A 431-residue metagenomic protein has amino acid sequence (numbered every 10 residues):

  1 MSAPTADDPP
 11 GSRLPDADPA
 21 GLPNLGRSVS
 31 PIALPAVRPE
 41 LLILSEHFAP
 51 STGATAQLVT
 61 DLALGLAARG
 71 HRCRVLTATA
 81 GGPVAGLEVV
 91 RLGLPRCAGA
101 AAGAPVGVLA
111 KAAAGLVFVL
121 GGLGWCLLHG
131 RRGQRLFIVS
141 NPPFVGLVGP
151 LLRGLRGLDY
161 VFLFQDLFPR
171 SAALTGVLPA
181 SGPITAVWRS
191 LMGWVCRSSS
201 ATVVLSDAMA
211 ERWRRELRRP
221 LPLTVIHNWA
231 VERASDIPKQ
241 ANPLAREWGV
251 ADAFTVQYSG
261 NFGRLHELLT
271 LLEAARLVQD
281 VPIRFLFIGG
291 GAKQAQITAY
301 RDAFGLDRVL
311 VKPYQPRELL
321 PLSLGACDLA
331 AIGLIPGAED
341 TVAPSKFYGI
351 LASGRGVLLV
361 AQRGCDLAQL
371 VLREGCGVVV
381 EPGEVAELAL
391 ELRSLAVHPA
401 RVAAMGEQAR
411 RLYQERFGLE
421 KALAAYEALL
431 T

Functional and structural regions predicted by a protein language model:
S2-P83, V278: N-terminal subdomain of nucleotide-sugar transferases
T79, A208, W229: Carbohydrate-associated surface elements
L127, L147, L151-L155, G182-V204: Membrane-proximal helix-turn-helix segments that form the acceptor-binding/catalytic region of lipid-linked
R214-L217, W229-R246, E267: Acidic anion/phosphate-binding donor-loop and adjacent secondary structure in glycosyltransferase catalytic cores
A230, A245, G249-H266, L272-A275 (+1 more regions): Conserved donor-binding/catalytic core segment of Leloir-type glycosyltransferases
H266, Y314-G325, A330-L351, V357-Q369: Nucleotide-sugar-dependent
P282, G289, A295-P321: Nucleotide-activated donor-binding/catalytic signature segment of Leloir-type glycosyltransferases, i.e., the conserved
S394, R401-E415: A short, well-ordered alpha-helix in the C-terminal region of glycosyltransferases
